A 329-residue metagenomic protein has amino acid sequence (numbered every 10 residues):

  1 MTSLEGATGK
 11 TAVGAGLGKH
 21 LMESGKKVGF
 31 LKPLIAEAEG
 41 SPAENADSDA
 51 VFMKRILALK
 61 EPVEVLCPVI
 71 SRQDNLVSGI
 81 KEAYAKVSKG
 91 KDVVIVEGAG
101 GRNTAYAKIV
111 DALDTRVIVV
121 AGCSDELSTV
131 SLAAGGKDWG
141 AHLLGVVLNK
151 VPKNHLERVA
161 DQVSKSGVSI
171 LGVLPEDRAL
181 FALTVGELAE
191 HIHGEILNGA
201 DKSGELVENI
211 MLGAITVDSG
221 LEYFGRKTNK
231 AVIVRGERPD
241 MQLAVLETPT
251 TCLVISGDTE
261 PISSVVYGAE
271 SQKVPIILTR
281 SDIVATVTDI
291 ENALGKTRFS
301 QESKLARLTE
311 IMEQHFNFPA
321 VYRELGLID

Functional and structural regions predicted by a protein language model:
T2-L4, T8-G79, A83-Y84, Q162: N-terminal phosphate/diphosphate-binding loop that engages ATP/GTP or pyrophosphate donors across diverse enzyme folds
S3-K10, A121-D125, A231-V234, D258-T259: Short, glycine-rich nucleotide/cofactor-binding loops
K27-G29, V51, P62-E64, D92-V94 (+7 more regions): Structural motif
C67-Q73, Q162-G172, R178-F181: Ligand-binding beta-strand-loop-alpha-helix segment within the catalytic cores of soluble metabolic enzymes
R72-D111: Phosphate-binding/switch loop-helix module in NTP-utilizing enzymes
K86-G90, D111-A112, L221-K230, V245-P249: Flexible, charged surface loops at secondary-structure boundaries
A99-V173, E237-S300: Conserved catalytic-core segment of NTP-binding enzymes
P175-R235, I290-D329: Non-catalytic interface/targeting segments
